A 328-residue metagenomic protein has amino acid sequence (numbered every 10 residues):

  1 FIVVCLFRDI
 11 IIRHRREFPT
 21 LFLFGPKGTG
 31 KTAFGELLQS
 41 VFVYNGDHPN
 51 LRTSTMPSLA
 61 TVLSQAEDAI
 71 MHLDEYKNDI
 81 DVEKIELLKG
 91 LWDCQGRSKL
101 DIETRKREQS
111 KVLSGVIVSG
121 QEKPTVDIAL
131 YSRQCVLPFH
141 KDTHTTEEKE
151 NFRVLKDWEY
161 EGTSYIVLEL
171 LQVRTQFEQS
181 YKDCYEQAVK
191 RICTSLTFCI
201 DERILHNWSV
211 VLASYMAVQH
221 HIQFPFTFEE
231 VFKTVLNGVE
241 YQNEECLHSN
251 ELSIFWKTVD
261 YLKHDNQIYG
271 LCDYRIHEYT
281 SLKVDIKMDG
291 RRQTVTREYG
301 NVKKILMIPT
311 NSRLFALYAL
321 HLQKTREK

Functional and structural regions predicted by a protein language model:
F1-H48, W208: P-loop NTPase catalytic core of nucleic-acid-dependent motor ATPases
I12-P26, G35, D101-S110, F224-F232: Short, glycine/acidic-rich hinge or "gate" loops at secondary-structure transitions that mediate conformational
G35-I70, V82, E86: Short glycine-rich substrate-engagement loop in P-loop NTPases that contacts/grips substrate
A60-R105: Conserved nucleotide-sensing/catalytic segment adjacent to the nucleotide-binding pocket in NTP-handling enzymes
L63, W92, P124, L130-K328: Extended alpha-helical interface modules used as scaffolds for assembling large macromolecular complexes
E67-D68, V112-S114, L130-Q134: Short glycine-/polar-rich loops that comprise or flank the Walker A/P-loop and associated switch/sensor motifs
N78-D79, K123-T125: Residues immediately C-terminal
K99-L100, K111-Q121, V136-P138: Structural recognition of the conserved hydrophobic beta-strand(s) that form the central parallel beta-sheet of P-loop
